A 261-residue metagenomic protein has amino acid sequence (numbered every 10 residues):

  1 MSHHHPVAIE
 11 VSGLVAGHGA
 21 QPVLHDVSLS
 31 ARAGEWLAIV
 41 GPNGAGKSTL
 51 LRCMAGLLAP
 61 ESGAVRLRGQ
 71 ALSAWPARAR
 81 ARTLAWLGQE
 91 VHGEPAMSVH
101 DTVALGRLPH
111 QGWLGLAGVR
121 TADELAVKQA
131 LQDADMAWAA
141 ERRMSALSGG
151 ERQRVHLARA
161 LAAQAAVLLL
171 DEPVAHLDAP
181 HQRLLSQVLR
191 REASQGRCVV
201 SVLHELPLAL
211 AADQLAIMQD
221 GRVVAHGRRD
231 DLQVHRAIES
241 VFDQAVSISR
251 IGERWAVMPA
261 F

Functional and structural regions predicted by a protein language model:
V40-P42: The feature captures the beta-strand-to-loop junction immediately N-terminal to the Walker
A55: Helix-to-loop junction immediately C-terminal to a conserved catalytic motif
A71-A85, E90, M97, W113-R120: ABC ATPase NBD coupling module
A104, V119-A139: Conserved ABC ATPase "signature" region
R143-L147, E151: Conserved ABC ATPase signature
L168-E172: Catalytic Walker B motif of ABC-type/P-loop ATPase nucleotide-binding domains
S240-F261: ABC ATPase nucleotide-binding domains
